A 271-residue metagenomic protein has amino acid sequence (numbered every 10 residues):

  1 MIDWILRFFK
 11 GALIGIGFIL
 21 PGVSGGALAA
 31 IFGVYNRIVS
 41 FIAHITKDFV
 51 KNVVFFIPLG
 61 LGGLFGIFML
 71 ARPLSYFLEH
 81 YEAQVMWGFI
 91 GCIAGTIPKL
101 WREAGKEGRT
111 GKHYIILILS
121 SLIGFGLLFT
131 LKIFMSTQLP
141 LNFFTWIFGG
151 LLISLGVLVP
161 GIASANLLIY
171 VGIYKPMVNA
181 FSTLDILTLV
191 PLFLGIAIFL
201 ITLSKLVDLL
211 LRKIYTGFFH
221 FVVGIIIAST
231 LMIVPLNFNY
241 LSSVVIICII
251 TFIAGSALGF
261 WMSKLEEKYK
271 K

Functional and structural regions predicted by a protein language model:
I2-L13, V50-V157, I186, P191-K271: Juxtamembrane transmembrane-helix boundary motif
F18, A27-K47, G149, I153-V157 (+1 more regions): Interfacial segments of multi-pass membrane proteins
I31, C92-T96, A163-Y170, Y174 (+1 more regions): Pore- and pathway-forming membrane helices of multi-pass small-molecule/ion transporters and channels
